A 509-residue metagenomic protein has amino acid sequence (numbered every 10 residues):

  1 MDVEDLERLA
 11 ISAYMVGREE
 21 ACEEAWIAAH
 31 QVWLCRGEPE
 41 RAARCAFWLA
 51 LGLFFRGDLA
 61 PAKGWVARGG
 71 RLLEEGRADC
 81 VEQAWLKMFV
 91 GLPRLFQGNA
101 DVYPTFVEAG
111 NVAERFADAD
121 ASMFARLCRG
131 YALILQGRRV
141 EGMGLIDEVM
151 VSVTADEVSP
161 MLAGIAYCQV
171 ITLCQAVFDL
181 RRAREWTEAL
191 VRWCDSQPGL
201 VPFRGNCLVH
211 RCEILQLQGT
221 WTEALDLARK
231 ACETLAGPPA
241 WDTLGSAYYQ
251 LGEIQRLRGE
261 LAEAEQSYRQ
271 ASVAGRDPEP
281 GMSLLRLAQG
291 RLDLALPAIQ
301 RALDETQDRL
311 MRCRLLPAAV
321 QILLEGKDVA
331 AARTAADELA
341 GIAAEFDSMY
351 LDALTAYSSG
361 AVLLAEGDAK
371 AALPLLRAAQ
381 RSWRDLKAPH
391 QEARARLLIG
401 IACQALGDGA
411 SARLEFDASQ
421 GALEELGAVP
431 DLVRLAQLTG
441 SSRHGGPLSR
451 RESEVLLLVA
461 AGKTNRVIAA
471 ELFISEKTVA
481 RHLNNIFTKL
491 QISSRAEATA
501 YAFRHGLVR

Functional and structural regions predicted by a protein language model:
M1-A28, V32-R36, R41-C45, T105 (+5 more regions): Extended alpha-helical scaffolding segments used for macromolecular assembly and cargo binding
M1-D2, L6, E19, R36-P39 (+15 more regions): Inter-repeat boundary and helix-capping residues of tandem alpha-helical solenoids
E7-E19, A43-L59, E82-N99, A121-R139 (+8 more regions): Tandem amphipathic alpha-helical repeat scaffolds
C22, C45, A125, G130 (+12 more regions): Hydrophobic packing within well-folded, soluble alpha/beta domains
I27-E38, L51, A67-E75, V107-D118 (+9 more regions): Amphipathic alpha-helical segments of tetratricopeptide repeats
E260, Q266, R291-L292, I322-A330 (+4 more regions): N-terminal regulatory/sensing modules of transcriptional regulators
A365, P374, Q437-S493, E497-R509: Helix-turn-helix DNA-binding segment
